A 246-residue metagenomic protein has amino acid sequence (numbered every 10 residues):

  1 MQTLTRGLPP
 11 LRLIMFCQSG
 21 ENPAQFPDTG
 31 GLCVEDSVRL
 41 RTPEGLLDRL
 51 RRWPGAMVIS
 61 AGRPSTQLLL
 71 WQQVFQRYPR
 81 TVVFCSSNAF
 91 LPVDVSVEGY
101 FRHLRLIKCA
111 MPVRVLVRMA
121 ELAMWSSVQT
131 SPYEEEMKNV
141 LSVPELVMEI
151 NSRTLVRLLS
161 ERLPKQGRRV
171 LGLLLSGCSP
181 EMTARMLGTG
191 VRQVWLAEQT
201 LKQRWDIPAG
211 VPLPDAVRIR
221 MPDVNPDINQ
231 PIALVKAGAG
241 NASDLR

Functional and structural regions predicted by a protein language model:
M1-P144: N-terminal regulatory/sensing modules of transcriptional regulators
R49, M119, M186, A197 (+1 more regions): Generic alpha-helical secondary-structure signal
R118, G172, L196, Q203 (+1 more regions): DNA-binding alpha-helical recognition surfaces that contact promoter or target DNA
S127-G167: CheY-like receiver
N151-T154, L174, Q193: Charged, compositionally biased boundary regions
G167-L174: Short alpha-helical "packing" element that flanks the helix-turn-helix/winged-helix DNA-binding module
G177-P212: Recognition helix of helix-turn-helix DNA-binding domains
Q199-R246: Basic, Lys/Arg-enriched C-terminal extension of HTH/homeodomain DNA-binding domains
